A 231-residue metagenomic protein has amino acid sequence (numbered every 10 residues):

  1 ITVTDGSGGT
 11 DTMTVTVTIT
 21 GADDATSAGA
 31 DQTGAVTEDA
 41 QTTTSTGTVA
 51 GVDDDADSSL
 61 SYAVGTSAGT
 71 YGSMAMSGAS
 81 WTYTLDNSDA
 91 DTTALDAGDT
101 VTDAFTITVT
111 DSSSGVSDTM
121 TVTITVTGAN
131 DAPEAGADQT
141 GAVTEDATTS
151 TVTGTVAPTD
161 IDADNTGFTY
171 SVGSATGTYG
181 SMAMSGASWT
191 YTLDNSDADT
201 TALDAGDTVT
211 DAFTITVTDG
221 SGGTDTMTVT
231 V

Functional and structural regions predicted by a protein language model:
I1-G21, A40, V49, S67-V126 (+3 more regions): Acidic, turn/loop-rich segments in luminal/extracellular domains of secretory-pathway and cell-surface proteins
D24-A68, A132-T176: Extracellular ectodomain surface segments
A129: Active-site pre-Tyr helix/loop in NAD(P)-dependent dehydrogenases
